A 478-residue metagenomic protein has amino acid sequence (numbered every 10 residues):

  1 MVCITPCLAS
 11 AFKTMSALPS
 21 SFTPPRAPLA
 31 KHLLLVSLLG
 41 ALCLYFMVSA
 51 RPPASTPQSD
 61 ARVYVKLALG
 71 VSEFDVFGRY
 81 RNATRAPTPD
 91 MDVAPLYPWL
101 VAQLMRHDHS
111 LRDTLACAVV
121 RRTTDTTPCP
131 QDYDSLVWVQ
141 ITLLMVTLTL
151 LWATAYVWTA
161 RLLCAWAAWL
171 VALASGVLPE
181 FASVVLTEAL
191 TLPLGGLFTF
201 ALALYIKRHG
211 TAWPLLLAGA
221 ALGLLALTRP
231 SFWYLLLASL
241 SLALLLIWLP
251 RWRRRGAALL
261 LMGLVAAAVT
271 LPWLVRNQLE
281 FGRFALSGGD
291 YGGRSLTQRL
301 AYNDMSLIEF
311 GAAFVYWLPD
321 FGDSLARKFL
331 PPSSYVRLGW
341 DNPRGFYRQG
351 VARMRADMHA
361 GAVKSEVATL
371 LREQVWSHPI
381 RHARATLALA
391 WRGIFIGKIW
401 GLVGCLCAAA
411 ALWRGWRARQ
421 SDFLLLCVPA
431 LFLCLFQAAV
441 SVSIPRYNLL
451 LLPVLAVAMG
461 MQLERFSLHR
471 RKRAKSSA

Functional and structural regions predicted by a protein language model:
S59, L136-L143, L170-L202, A212 (+2 more regions): Multi-pass, polyprenyl lipid-linked donor-dependent membrane glycosyltransferases
A61-D92, L96-W99, Q103-V119, Y302-Y316: Extracytosolic helix-loop segments that constitute the early lumenal/periplasmic catalytic or substrate-binding loops
P95-A102, H107-T149, F181, G397-G401: Loop-to-helix entry region of an early transmembrane alpha helix in multi-pass inner-membrane enzymes
R112-T123, P130-Y133, L151-S175, L192-P193 (+2 more regions): Transmembrane-helix signature of polytopic, membrane-embedded enzymes that assemble or transfer cell-envelope glycans
Q131-L144, R355-L426, A430-L431: Membrane-interface anchor segments at the N-terminal boundary of transmembrane helices in multi-pass membrane enzymes
D134-A160, L197-A201, C407-A410: Transmembrane-helix motifs of polytopic, lipid-linked glycan transferases
P214-R229, V265-V269: Membrane-interface alpha helices of multi-pass inner-membrane proteins
L286-R381: Membrane-proximal stem/loop segments at transmembrane-domain junctions that anchor or position
